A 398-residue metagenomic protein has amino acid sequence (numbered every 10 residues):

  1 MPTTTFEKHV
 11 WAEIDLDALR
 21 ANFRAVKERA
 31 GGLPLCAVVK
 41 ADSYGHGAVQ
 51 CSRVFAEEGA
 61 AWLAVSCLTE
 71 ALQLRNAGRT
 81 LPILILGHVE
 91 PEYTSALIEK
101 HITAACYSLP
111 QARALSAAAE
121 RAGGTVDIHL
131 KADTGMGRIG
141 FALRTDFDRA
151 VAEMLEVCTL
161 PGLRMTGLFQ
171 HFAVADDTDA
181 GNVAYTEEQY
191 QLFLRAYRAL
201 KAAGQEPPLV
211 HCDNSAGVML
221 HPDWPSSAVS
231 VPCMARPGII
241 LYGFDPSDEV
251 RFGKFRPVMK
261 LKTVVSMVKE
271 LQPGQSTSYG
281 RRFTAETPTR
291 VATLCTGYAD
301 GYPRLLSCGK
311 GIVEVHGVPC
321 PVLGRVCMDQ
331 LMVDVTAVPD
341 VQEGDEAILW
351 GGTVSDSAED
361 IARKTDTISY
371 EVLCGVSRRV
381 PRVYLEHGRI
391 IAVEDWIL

Functional and structural regions predicted by a protein language model:
M1-T103, L109, A117, T125 (+3 more regions): A charged N-terminal "starter" segment
E7-K8, A41-E58, N76, R113 (+3 more regions): Active-site loop/helix belt of alpha/beta enzymes
L19, L74, L168, V265 (+1 more regions): Residue-level signal for inorganic ion chemistry
C36, D127-H129, G167, P321: Hydrophobic "anchor" residues on beta-strands that sit immediately upstream of conserved functional sites
V39-A41, C67-L68, H88, Y107-L109 (+10 more regions): Fold-independent oxyanion-binding glycine-rich loops and adjacent beta-strand/coil segments at enzyme active sites
I85, V265, V322-L323: A structural signal for short, hydrophobic beta-strand segments that form beta-sheets in beta-rich/all-beta domains
E270-L398: C-terminal accessory subdomain/extension
